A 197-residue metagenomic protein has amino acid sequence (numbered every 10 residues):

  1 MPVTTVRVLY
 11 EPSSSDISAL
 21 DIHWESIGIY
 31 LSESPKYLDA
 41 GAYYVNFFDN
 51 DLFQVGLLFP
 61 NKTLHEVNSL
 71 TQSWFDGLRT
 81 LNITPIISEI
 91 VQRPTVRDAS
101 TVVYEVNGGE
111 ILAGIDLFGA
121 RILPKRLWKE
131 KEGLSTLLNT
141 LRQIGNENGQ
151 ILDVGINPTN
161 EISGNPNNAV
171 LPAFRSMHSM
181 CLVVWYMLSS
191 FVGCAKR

Functional and structural regions predicted by a protein language model:
M1-R197: Soluble FAD-dependent oxygen oxidases
